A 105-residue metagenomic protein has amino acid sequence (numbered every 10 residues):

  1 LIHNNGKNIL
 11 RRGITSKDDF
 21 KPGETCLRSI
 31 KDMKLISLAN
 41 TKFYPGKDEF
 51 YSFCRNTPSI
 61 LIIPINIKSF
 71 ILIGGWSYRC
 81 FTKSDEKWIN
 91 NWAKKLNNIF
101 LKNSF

Functional and structural regions predicted by a protein language model:
H3-F53, P58, L72: Regulatory sensory and allosteric helical modules in signal-transduction proteins and certain transcription factors
H3-N5, N66, W76-S77: Short, flexible beta-strand-to-coil junctions
S52-T57, K94, I99-F105: Acidic/histidine-enriched, beta-strand-rich ligand/metal-binding domains
N56-N66: Short hydrophobic beta-strand micro-motif common in sensory/regulatory domains
I65-S69, K83: Extended amphipathic alpha-helical coiled-coil/heptad-repeat regions
F70-C80: Short beta-strand-to-loop transition segments that serve as allosteric relay/switch motifs in sensory/regulatory domains
F81-L101: Amphipathic alpha-helical "output/dimerization" segments
